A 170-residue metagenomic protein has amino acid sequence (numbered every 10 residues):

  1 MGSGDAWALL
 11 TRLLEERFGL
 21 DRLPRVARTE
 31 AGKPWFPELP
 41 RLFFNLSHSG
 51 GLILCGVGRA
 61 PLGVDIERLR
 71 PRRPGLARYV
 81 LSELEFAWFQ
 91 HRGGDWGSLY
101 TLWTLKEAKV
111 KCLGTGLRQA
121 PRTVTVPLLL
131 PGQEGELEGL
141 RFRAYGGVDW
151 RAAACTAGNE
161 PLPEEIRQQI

Functional and structural regions predicted by a protein language model:
M1-I170: Core catalytic alpha/beta fold that binds nucleotide/phospho-ligands
